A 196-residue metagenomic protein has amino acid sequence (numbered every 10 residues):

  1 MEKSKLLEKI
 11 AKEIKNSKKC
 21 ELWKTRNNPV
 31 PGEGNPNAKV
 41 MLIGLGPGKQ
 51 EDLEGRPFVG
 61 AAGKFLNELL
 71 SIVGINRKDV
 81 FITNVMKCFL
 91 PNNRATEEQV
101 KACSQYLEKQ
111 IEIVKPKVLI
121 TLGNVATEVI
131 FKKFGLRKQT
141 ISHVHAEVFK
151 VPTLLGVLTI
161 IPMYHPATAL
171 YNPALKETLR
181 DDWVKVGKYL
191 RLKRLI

Functional and structural regions predicted by a protein language model:
M1-I196: A polyanion-binding, active-site-adjacent surface
